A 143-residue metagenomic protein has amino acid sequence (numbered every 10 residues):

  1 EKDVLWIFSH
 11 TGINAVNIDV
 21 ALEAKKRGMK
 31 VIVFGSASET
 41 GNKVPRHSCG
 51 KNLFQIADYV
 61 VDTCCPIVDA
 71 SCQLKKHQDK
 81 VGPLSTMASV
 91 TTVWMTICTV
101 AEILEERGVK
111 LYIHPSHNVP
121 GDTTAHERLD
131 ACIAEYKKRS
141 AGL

Functional and structural regions predicted by a protein language model:
E1-A101: Glycine-rich phosphate-binding loops that contact phosphosugars or nucleotide phosphates
E102-L143: Active-site phosphate/pyrophosphate-binding segments
